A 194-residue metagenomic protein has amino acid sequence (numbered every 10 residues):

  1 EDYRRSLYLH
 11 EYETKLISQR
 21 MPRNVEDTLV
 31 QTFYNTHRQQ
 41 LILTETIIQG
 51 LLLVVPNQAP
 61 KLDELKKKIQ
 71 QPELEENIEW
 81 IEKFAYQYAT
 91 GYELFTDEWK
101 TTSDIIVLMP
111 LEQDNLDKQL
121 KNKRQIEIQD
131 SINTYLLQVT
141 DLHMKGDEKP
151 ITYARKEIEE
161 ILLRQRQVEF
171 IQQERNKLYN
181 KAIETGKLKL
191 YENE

Functional and structural regions predicted by a protein language model:
E1-E194: Peptidyl-prolyl cis-trans isomerase
